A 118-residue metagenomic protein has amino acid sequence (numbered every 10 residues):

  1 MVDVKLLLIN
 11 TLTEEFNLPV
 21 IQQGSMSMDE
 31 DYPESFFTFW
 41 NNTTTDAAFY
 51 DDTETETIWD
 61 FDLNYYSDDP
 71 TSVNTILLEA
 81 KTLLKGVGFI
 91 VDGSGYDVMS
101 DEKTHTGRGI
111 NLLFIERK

Functional and structural regions predicted by a protein language model:
M1, E30, Y50, T55 (+3 more regions): Compositionally biased, intrinsically disordered low-complexity segments enriched in polar/Pro/Gly and often Gln
M1-Y50, T71, I76, E102: Small/polar-rich, solvent-exposed N-terminal microdomains that initiate assembly or binding
N42-T45, E56, G95: A generic structural signal for solvent-exposed, polar alpha-helical segments
D52-E54, S67-V73, D92-D97: Short C-terminal domain-edge/linker segments immediately following a structured domain
D52-I58, L78-K81: Short intrinsically disordered coil segments
T55-D68, H105-E116: Oligomerization/assembly interface segments of phage tail-like spikes and tubes
L78-K118: Acidic-leaning, charged glycine-interspersed low-complexity segments
